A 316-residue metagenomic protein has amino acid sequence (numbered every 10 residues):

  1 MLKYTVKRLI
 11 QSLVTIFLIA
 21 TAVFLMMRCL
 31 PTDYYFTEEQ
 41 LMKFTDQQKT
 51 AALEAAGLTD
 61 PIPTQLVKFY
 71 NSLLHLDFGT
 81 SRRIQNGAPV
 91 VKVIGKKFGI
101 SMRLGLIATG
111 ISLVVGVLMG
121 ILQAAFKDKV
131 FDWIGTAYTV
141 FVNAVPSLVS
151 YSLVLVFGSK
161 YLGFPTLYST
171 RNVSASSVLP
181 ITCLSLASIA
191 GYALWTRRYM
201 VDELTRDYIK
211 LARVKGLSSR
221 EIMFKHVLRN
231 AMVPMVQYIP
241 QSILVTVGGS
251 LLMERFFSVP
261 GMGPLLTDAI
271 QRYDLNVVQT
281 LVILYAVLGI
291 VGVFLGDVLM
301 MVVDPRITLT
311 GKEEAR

Functional and structural regions predicted by a protein language model:
M1-L13: N-terminal Sec/SRP start-transfer signal
L2-K3, F98-F131, S147, R171-R316: Alpha-helical transmembrane segments of integral membrane proteins, especially multi-pass inner/plasma-membrane
S12, K97, S101, A137-A144 (+1 more regions): Residue-level signal for discrete positions within transmembrane alpha-helices of multi-pass small-molecule
I16-V67, Y161-V173: Hydrophobic alpha-helical transmembrane segments of membrane transport/permease proteins and related membrane-embedded
V23-L30, A137-P165, S185: Membrane-water interface segments at the C-terminal ends of transmembrane alpha-helices in multi-pass inner-membrane
F44-L76, S177-V178, F257-A269: Short hydrophobic, aromatic-rich alpha-helical segments embedded in or entering the lipid bilayer of multi-pass
E54-P61, G79-Q85, N172, I270-N276: Membrane-interfacial helix-loop-helix junctions in multi-pass membrane proteins
L58-V117: An internal, D/E-rich "acidic patch" concept
